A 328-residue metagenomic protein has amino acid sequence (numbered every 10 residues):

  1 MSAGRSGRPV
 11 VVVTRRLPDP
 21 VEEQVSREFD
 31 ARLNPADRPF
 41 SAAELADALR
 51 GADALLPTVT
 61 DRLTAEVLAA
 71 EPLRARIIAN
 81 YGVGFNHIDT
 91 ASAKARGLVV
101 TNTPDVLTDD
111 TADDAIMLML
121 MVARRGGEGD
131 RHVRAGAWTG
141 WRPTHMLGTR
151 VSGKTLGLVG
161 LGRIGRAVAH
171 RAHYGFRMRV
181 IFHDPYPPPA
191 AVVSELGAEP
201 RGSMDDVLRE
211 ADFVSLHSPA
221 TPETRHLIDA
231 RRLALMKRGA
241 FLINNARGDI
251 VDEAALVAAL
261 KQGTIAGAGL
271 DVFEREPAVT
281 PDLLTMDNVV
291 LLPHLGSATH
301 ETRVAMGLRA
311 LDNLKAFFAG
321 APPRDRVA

Functional and structural regions predicted by a protein language model:
M1-T101, R209, D229, L235: An N-terminal-biased, well-structured beta-alpha scaffold segment characteristic of Rossmann-like dinucleotide-binding
S2-P9, T101-D113, L147, E276-A328: C-terminal helix-to-coil terminal segments
R15, T58-V59, G82, A211 (+3 more regions): Glycine-rich, N-terminal phosphate-binding loop of Rossmann-like dinucleotide-binding domains
F29, L98, A198-E199, N288-V289: Short, conserved active-site loop motifs that form the nucleotide-linked donor/cofactor pocket
D53-A54, I77, F213, F241 (+2 more regions): Short, Asp-centered acidic motifs that coordinate Mg2+ and/or phosphate in catalytic or ligand-binding sites
L63-E66, P185-D282: Rossmann-like adenosine-cofactor binding region
P104-T155, A167-R171, G175, F182: Phosphate-binding beta-alpha-beta segment of Rossmann-like dinucleotide-binding domains, i.e., the NAD(P)
L161-G162: Glycine-rich Rossmann-fold phosphate-binding loop(s) that bind the pyrophosphate of adenine dinucleotide cofactors
